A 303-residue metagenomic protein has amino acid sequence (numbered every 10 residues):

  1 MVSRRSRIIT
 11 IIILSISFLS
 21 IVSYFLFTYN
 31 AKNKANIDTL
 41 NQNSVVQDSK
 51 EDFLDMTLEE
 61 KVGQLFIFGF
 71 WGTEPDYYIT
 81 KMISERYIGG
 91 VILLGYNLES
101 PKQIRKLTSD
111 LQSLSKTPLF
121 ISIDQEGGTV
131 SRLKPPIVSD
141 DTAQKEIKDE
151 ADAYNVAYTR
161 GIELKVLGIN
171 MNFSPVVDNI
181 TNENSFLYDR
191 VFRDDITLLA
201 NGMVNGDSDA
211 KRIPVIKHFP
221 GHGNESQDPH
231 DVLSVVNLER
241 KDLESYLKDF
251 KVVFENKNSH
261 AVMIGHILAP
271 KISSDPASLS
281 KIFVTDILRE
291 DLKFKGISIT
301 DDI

Functional and structural regions predicted by a protein language model:
V2-I121, Q125, V130-P135: N-terminal hydrophobic targeting/anchoring segments and the immediately downstream early-domain regions of hydrolases
D48-E51, Y78, Q103-K106, D110 (+7 more regions): Extracytoplasmic/secreted proteins, especially bacterial periplasmic and envelope-associated proteins
L54, T108-S115, G161, K165 (+3 more regions): Surface-exposed amphipathic alpha-helices with a cationic face
G63-Q64, S273-I303: A post-motif C-terminal structural segment
Q64, Y87-G89, K116-F120, L167-N170 (+3 more regions): Short, well-ordered coil/turn segments that N-cap beta-strands
W71-S84, D152-E163, D242-V252: Short, acidic/polar
M82-I196, H218, G223-N237, G265-L279 (+1 more regions): Enzymes and membrane/adaptor proteins characterized by extended Gly/Ser/Thr/Asp/Glu-rich, aromatic-dotted
L247-V262, I267: Aromatic-lined glycan-binding groove of carbohydrate-active enzymes
